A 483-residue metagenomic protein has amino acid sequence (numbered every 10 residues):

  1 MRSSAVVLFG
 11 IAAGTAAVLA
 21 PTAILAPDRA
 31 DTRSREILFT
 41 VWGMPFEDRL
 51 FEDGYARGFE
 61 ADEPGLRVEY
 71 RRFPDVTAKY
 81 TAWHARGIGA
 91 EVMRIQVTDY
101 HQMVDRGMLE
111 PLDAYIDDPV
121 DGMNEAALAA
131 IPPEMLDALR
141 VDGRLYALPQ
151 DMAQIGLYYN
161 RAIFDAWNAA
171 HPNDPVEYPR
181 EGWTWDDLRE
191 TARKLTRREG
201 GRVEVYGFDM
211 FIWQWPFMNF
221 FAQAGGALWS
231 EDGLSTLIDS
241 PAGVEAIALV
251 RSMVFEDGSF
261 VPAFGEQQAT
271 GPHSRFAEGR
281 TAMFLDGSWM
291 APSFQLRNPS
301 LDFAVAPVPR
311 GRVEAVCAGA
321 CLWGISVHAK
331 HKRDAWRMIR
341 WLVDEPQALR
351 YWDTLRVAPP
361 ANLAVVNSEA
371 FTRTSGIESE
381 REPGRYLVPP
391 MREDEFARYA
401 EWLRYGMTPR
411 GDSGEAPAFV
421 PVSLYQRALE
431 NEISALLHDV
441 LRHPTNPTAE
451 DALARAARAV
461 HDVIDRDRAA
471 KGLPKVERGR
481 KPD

Functional and structural regions predicted by a protein language model:
M1-M108, P119-A127, N168-P172, D334 (+3 more regions): Conserved N-terminal structural module of periplasmic/extracytoplasmic solute-binding proteins
T40, E69-R71, E91-R94, A147-P149 (+5 more regions): Structural recognition of the beta-strand scaffold that forms the well-ordered cores of secreted hydrolase catalytic
W42, Y55-A56, Q214-G226, E245-R350 (+1 more regions): Extracytoplasmic/periplasmic substrate-binding proteins
R71-K79, G182-D187, A263-A277: Short helix-initiation/N-cap motifs at beta->coil->alpha
W83, D113-A130, R180, G200 (+6 more regions): Short, solvent-exposed loop/beta-turn-alpha elements that line the ligand-binding surface or hinge of extracytoplasmic
V97-G156, D186, F220, A304-A306 (+1 more regions): Hinge/lid segment of periplasmic solute-binding proteins
I116-D117, L139-W215, A227-G265, V327-R333 (+2 more regions): Helix-loop-helix "hinge/cap" segment bordering the ligand-binding cleft or interdomain interface
M290-S300, R312-A318, G324-N431, G472-D483: C-terminal lobe and pocket-closing loops of periplasmic/extracytoplasmic Venus-flytrap solute-binding proteins
